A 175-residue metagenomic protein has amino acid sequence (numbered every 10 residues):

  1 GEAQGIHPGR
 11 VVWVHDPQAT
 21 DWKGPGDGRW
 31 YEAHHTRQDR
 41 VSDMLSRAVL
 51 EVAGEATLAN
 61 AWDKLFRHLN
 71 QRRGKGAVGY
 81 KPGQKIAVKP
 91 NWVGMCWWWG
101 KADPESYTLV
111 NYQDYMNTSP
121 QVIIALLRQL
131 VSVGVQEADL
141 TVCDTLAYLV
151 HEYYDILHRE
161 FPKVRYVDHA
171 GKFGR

Functional and structural regions predicted by a protein language model:
G1-R175: N-terminal and secondary-structure boundary signal
